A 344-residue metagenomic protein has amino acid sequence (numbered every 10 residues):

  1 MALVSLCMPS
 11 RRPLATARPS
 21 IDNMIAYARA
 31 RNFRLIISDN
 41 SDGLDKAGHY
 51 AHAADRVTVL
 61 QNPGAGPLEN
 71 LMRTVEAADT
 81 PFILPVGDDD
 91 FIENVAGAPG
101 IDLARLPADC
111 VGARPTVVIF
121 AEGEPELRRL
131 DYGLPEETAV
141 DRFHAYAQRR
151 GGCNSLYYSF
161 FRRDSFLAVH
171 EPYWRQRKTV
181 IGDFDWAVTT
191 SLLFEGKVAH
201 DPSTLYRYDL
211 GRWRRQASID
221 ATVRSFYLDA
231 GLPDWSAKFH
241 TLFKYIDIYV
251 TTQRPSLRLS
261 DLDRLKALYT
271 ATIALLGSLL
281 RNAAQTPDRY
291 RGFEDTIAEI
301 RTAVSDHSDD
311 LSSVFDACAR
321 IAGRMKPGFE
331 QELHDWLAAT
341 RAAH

Functional and structural regions predicted by a protein language model:
R12-Y27: Short, well-formed alpha-helical segments that are part of the catalytic scaffolds of diverse glycosyltransferases
N32-D42, L60-Q61: Short beta-strand/loop segment that forms part of the nucleotide-sugar
I37-G48, G87: A conserved acidic beta->alpha catalytic loop
N62-A78: Glycine-rich, basic loop-to-helix element that forms the pyrophosphate-binding segment of sugar-nucleotide handling
T80-F91: Short beta-strand-to-loop acidic/aromatic patch adjacent to the donor-nucleotide binding site
A96-R129: Conserved donor NDP-sugar-binding/catalytic core segment of glycosyltransferases
Y132-G152: Short, flexible, basic/aromatic active-site loop/helix in glycosyltransferases
S165-V169, K178-P202: A short, conserved alpha-helix in the catalytic core of glycosyltransferases
